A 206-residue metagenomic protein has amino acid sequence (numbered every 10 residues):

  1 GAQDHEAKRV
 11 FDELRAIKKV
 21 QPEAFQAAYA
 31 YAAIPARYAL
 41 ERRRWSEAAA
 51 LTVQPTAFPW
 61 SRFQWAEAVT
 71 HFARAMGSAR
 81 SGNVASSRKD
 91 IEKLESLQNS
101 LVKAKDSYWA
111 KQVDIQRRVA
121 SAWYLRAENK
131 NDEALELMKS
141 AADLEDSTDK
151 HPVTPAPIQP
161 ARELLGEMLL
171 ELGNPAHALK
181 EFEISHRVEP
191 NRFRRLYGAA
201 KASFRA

Functional and structural regions predicted by a protein language model:
Q3-D4, W45, V84, N131 (+2 more regions): TPR-repeat structural position
L14-F25, T52-Q64, E95-W109, A142-T154 (+1 more regions): Solenoid-like repeat scaffolds
Q26, F72, K105, P152-A156 (+2 more regions): Alpha-solenoid helical repeat scaffolds
I34, A66-V69, A73, V113-Q116 (+3 more regions): "A position-specific structural signal for the A-helix of alpha-solenoid helical repeats
